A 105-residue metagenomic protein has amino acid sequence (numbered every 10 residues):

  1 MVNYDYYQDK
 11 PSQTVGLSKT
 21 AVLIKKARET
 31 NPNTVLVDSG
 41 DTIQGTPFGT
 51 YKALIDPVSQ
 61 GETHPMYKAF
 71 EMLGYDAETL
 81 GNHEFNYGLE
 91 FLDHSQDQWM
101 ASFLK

Functional and structural regions predicted by a protein language model:
M1-K105: Acidic, metal/ion-coordinating pockets
